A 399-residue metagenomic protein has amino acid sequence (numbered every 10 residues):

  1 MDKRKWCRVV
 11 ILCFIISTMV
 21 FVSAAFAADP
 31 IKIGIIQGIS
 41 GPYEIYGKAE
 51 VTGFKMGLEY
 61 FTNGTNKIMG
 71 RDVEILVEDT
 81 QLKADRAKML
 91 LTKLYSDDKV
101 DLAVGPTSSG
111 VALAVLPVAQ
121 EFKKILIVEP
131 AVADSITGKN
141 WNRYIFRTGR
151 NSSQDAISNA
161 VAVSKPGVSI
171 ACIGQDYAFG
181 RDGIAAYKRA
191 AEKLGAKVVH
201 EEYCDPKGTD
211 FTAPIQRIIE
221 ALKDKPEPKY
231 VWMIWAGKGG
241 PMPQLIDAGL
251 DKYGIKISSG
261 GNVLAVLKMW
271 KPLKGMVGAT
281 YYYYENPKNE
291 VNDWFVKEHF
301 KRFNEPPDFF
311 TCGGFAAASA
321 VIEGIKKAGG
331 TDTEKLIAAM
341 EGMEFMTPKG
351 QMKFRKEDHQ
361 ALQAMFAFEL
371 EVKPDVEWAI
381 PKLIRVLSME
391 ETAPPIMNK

Functional and structural regions predicted by a protein language model:
V10-V22: Bacterial N-terminal signal peptides
I31, K274, E344-K399: Solvent-exposed, acidic/polar segments of extracytosolic/periplasmic ligand-binding ectodomains
G34-K55, E78-A84, T107-S108, D176-R181 (+2 more regions): Extracytoplasmic "Venus flytrap"
I35, L94-T107, I127-E129, I170-G174 (+3 more regions): Periplasmic-binding protein-like
I45-E50, Y60, G64-G138, T148 (+2 more regions): Beta-alpha junction/loop-to-helix N-cap segments that form part of ligand/metal-binding clefts
T80, I127, D134-T137, L250-K274 (+1 more regions): Venus flytrap/periplasmic-binding-protein-like
M89, D134-S135, N142-D247, E285-E290 (+1 more regions): Extracellular/periplasmic Venus flytrap/periplasmic-binding protein
Q244-F315, K326-G329, I380-N398: Extracellular/periplasmic periplasmic-binding protein-like sensory domains
